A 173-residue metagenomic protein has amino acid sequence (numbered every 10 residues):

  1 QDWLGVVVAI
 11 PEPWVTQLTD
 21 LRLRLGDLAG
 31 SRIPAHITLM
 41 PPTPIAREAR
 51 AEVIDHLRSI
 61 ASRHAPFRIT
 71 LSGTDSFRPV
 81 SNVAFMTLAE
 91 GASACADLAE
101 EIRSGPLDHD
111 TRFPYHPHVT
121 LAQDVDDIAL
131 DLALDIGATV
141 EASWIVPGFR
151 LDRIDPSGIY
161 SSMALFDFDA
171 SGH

Functional and structural regions predicted by a protein language model:
Q1-H173: Histidine-dependent nucleotide/RNA phosphoesterase domain, centered on the 2H-phosphoesterase fold with its duplicated
